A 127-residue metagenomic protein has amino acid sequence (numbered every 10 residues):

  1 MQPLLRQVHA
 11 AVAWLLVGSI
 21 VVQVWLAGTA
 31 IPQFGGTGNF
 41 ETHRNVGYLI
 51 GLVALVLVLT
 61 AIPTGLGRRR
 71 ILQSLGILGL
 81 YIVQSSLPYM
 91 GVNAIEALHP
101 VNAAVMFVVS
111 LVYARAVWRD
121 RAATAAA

Functional and structural regions predicted by a protein language model:
M1-A127: Polytopic transmembrane helical bundles with strong interfacial aromatic enrichment
